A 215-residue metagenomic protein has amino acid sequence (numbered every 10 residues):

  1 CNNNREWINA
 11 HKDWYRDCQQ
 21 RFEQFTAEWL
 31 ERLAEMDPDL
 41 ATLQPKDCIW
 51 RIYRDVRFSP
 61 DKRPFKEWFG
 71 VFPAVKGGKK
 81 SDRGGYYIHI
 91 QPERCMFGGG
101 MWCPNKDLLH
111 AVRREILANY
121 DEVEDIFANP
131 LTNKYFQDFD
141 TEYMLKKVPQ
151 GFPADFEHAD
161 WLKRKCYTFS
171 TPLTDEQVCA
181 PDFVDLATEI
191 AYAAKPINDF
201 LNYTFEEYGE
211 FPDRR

Functional and structural regions predicted by a protein language model:
C1-D13, T168-F169, P181, F200 (+1 more regions): Short, charged, low-complexity amphipathic alpha-helix
C1-I52: Active-site acidic/histidine clusters and adjacent loop/turn architecture that either coordinate catalytic ions
E28, A191, L201-T204: Polybasic/polar functional segments that serve as interface/processing modules
I52, G70, M144-A159: Aromatic/basic-lined ligand-recognition segments that form π-stacking hydrophobic pockets flanked by Lys/Arg to engage
D55-L117: Aromatic- and glycine-enriched beta-alpha-beta binding-site module
Q91-F152: Compact, glycine/acidic-enriched structural inserts
F183-T188: N-terminal secretory/targeting leader peptides
